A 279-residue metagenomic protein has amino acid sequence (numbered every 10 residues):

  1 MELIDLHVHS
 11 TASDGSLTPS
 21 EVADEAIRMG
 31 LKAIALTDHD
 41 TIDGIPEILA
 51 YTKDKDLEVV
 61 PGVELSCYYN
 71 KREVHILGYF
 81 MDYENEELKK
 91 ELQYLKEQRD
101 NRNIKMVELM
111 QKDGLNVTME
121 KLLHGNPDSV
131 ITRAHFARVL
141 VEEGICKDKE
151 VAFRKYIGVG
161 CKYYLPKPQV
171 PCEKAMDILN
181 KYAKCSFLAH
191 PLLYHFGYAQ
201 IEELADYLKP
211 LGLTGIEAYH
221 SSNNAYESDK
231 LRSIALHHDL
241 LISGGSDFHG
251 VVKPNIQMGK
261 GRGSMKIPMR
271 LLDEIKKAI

Functional and structural regions predicted by a protein language model:
M1-R72, I157-G158, V170-K253: An N-terminally biased module of ancient metal coordination in phosphate/nucleic-acid-related enzymes
Y51-D206, G263-I279: Extended substrate/RNA-proximal surfaces in nucleic-acid metabolism proteins
G212, A235, R262, I275-K276: Generic low-complexity, intrinsically disordered sequence content enriched in small uncharged/hydrophobic residues
N255-M265: H/E-rich (His + Asp/Glu) clusters that bind or coordinate divalent metals
